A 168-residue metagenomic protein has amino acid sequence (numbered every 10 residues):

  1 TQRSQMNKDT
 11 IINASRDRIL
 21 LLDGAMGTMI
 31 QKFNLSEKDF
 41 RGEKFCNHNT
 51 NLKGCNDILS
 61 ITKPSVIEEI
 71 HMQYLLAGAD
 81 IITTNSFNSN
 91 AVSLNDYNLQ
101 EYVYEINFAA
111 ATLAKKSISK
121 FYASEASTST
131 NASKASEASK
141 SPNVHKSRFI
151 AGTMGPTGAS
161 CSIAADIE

Functional and structural regions predicted by a protein language model:
T1-E125, S133, S139-E168: Domain-level signal for soluble alpha/beta catalytic cores
